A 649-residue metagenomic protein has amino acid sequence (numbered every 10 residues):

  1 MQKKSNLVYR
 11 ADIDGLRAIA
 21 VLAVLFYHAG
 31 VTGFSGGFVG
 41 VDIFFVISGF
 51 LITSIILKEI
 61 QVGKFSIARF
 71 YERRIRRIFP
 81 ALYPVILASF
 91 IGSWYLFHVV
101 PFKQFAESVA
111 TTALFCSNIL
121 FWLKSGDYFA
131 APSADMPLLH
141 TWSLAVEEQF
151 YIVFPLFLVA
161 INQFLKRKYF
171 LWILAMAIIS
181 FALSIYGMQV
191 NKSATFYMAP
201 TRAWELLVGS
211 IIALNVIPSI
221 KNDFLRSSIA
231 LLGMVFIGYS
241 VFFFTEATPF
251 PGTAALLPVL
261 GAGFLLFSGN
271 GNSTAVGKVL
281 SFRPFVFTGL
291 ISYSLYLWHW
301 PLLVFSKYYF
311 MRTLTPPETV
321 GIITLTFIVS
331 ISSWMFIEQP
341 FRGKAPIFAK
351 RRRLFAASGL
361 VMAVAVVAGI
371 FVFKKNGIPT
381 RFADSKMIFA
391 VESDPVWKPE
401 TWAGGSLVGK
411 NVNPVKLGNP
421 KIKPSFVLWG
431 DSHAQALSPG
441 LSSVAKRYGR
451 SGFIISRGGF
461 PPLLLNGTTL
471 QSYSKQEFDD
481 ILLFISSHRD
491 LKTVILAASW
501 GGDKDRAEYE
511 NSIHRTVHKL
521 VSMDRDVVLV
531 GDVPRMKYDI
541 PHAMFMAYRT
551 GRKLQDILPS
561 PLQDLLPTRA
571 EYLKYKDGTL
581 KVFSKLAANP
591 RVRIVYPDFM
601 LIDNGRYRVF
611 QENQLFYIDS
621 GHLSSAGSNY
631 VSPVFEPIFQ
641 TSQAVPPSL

Functional and structural regions predicted by a protein language model:
M1-A349, V361-M362, V645: Membrane-interface helix/loop caps of multi-pass membrane proteins
E246, Y309-V320, F327-I328, M335 (+1 more regions): Extracellular/periplasmic envelope-modification machinery, especially enzymes that add or remove acyl/ester groups on
